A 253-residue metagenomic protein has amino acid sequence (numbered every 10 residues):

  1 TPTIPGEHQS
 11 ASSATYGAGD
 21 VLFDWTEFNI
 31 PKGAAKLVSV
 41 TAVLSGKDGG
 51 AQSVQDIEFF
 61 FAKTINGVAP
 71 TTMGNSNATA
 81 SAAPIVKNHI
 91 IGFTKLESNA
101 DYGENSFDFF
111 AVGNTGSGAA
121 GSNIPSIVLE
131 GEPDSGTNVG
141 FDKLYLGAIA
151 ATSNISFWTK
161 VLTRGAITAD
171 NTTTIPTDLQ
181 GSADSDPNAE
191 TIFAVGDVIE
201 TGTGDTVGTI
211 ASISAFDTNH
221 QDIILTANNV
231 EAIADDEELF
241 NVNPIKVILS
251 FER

Functional and structural regions predicted by a protein language model:
T1-Y16, D134-L162, F240-R253: C-terminal interaction-tip segments
F23-A34, G131-T137, Q180-A189: Extracellular and analogous surface-interaction loops
I30-S39, Q52-V54, F141: Extended extracellular/luminal ectodomain segments enriched in beta-structured repeat modules
T41-G49, Q180-P187: Short amphipathic, basic-aromatic surface patches that mediate peripheral association with negatively charged
L44-V54, T152-T159, D205: Extended, low-complexity, turn-rich repeat/linker tracts enriched in Gly/Pro/Ser/Thr and Asp/Glu that occur
G46-N99: Surface-exposed turn/loop modules enriched in turn-prone residues
S81-S135: Extended, solvent-exposed segments with strong compositional bias
W158-E238: Autoprocessing Asn-cyclization modules and mimics
